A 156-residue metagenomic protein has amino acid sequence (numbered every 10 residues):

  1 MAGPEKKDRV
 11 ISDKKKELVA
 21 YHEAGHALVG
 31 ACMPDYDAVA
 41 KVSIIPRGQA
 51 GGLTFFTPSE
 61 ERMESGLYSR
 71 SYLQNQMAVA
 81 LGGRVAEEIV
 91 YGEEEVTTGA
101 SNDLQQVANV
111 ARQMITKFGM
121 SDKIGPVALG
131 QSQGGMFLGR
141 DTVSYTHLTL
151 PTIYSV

Functional and structural regions predicted by a protein language model:
A2-D13: P-loop NTPase nucleotide-binding/switch module
K16-Y21, A27-L148: Soluble catalytic regions of large protease machineries
H147-V156: Single conserved hydrophobic/aromatic residue that forms the stacking wall/gate of nucleotide- or nucleobase-binding
